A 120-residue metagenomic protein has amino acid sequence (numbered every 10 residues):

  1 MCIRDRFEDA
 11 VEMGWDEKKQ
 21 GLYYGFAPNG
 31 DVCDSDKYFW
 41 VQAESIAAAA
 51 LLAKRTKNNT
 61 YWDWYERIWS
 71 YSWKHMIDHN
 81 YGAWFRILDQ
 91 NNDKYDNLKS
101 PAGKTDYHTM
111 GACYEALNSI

Functional and structural regions predicted by a protein language model:
I3-I120: Glycan-recognition and catalytic cores of secretory/periplasmic carbohydrate-active enzymes
